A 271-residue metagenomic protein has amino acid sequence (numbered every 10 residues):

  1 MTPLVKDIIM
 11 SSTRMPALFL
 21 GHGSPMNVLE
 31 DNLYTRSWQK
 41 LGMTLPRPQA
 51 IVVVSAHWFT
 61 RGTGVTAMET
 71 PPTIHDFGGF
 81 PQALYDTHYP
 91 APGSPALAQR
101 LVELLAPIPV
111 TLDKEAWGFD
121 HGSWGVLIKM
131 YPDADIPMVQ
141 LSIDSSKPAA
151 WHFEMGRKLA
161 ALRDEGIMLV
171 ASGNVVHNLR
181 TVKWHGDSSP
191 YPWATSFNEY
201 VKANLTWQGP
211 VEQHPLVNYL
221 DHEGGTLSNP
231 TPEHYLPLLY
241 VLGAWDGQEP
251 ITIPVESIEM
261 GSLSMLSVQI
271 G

Functional and structural regions predicted by a protein language model:
L4-L112: A short aromatic-anchored loop/beta-hairpin motif
P16-L20, A50-S55, L141, L162-V175 (+1 more regions): Beta-strand elements within well-structured catalytic alpha/beta cores of enzymes that handle phosphate/sulfate esters
L18-F19, D76-P81, Y131-V139, L216-V217: Short, basic/glycine-rich phosphate-binding loops at helix/coil junctions that contact nucleotide phosphates
A56-T60, P71, G118-L127, V175: Short glycine-enriched loops at secondary-structure junctions
L84-P92, K114, S142-A149, G225: Flexible, glycine/proline-enriched loop segments at strand-loop-helix junctions that form or flank small-ligand binding
A98-F153, K158: Internal, conserved structured core segments that host functional sites
E103, P107, I136-P137, S145-K147 (+3 more regions): Surface-exposed, charge/polar-rich loops and edge strands
